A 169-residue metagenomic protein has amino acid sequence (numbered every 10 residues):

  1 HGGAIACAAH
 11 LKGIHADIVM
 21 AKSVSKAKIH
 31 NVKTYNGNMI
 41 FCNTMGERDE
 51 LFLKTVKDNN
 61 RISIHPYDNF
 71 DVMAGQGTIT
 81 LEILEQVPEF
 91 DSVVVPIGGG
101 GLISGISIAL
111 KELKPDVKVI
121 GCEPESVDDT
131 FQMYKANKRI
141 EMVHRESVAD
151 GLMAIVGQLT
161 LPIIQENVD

Functional and structural regions predicted by a protein language model:
H1-T55, A109, D129-E141, T160: Active-site-proximal loop->helix
A4-K12, D68-N167: Glycine-rich phosphate/pyrophosphate-binding loop at beta-loop-alpha junctions
H15, N38, I62-S63, K118 (+1 more regions): Conserved beta-strand segments of alpha/beta enzyme cores
V19, C42, P66, C122-P124: Generic beta-sheet signal
Y35, D58-N59, D116, N167: Structured helix-beta-strand junction loops
Y35, S63-Y67, R145: Short beta-strands and strand-loop turn motifs
K54-V56, L84-E85: Short amphipathic alpha-helix with an adjacent loop that forms part of the alpha/beta core around
N60-R61, F90: Short, high-confidence coil segments that cap the C-terminus of an alpha-helix and link into the following beta-strand
